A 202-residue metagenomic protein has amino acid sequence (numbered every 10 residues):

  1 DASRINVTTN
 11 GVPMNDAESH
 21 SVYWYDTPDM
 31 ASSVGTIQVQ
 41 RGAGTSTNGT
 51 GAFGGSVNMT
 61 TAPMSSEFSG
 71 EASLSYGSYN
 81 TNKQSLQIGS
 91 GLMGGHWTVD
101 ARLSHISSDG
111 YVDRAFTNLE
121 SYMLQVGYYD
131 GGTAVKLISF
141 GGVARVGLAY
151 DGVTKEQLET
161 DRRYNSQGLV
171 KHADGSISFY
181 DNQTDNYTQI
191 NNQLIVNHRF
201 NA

Functional and structural regions predicted by a protein language model:
A2-R4, S32-V34, A52-G54, E67-S69 (+1 more regions): Extracytoplasmic
R4, M14-N15, A43-T47, S108-G110: Short beta-strands and strand-coil junctions in structured, solvent-facing domains, enriched
T9-G11: Short strand-turn-strand beta-turns centered on an Asx-Gly dipeptide
P13-R41, T60: Short acidic/polar hinge/loop motifs at secondary-structure boundaries that mediate gating or recognition
S19, D113-A115, K136-I177: Outer-membrane beta-barrel and related beta-rich outer-membrane complex signature in Gram-negative bacteria
S19-H20, V39-R41, F68-E71, H105-D109 (+3 more regions): Extracytoplasmic loops and strand-loop junctions of Gram-negative outer membrane beta-barrel proteins
V34-V39, G55, T61-Y76, V99-A101: Transmembrane beta-strand segments of Gram-negative outer membrane beta-barrel proteins
S69, Y76-S107, V112-D151, T184-N201: Transmembrane beta-barrel wall of Gram-negative outer-membrane proteins
